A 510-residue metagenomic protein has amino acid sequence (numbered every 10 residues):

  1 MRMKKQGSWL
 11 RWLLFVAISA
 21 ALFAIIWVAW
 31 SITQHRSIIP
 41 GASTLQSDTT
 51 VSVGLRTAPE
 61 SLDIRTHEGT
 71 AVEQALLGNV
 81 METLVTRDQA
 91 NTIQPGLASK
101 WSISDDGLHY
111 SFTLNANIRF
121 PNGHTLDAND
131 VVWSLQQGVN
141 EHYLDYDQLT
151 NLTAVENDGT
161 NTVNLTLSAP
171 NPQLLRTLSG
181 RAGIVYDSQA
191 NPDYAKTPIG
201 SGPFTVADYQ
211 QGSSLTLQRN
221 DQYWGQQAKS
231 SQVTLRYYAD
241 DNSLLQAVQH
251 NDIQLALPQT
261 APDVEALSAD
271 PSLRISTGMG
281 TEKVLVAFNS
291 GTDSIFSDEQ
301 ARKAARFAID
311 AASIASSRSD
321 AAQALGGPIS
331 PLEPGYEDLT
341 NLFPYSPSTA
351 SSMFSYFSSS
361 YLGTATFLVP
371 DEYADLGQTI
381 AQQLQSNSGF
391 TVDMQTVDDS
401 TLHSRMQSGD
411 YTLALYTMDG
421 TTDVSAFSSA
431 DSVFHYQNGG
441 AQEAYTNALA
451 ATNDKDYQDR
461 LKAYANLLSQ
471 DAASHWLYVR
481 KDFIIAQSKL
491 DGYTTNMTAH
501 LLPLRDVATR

Functional and structural regions predicted by a protein language model:
I18, L22, D393-Q395, D399-L402 (+1 more regions): Extracytoplasmic/peripheral linker and loop segments enriched in polar/acidic and small residues with frequent Thr/Pro
G54-D105, Q136, I199-G200: N-terminal lobe/hinge region of extracytoplasmic solute-binding protein
D147-S188, D208: Surface-exposed binding/hinge segments that line and control ligand-binding clefts or catalytic entry sites
R176-Q227, Q232, N242: Gly/Pro-rich hinge or "lid" segments in bacterial periplasmic/extracellular proteins
D221-A266: Ligand-site clamp/hinge motif
T292-E333, L376, L468-A473: Periplasmic-binding protein-like
D320-F357, A374: Structural transition elements
I484-R510: Long beta-strand-rich cores associated with HINT superfamily self-processing modules
